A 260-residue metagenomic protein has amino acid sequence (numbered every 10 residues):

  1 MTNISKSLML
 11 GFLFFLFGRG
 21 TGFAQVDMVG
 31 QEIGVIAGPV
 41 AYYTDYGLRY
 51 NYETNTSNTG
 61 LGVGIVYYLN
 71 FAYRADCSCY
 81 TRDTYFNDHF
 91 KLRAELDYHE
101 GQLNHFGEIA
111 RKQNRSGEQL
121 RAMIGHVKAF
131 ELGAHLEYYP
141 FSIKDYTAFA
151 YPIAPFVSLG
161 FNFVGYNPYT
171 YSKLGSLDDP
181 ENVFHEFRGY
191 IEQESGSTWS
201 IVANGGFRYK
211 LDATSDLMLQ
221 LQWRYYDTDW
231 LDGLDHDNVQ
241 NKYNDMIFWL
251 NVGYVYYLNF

Functional and structural regions predicted by a protein language model:
A24-R74, N251, Y257-N259: Short glycine/proline- and aromatic-enriched beta-strand/turn motifs that initiate or cap beta-hairpins
A24-V29, N70-H89, S142-I153, L211-T214 (+1 more regions): Short loop/turn motifs that connect adjacent beta-strands in outer-membrane beta-barrel proteins
M28, T44-L48, T198, A203-F260: Predominantly the C-terminal beta-signal and adjacent terminal strand-loop region of outer-membrane beta-barrel
V29-Q31, N55-L61, D88, K128-L132 (+3 more regions): Residues that define the transmembrane beta-barrel architecture of outer-membrane proteins
E32-G34, K91-R93, F156-S158, D216-M218 (+1 more regions): Residue-level detector of the transmembrane beta-barrel scaffold of outer-membrane proteins
V35-P39, V63-L69, A134-Y138, L159-F163 (+3 more regions): Residues on the lipid-exposed face of transmembrane beta-strands in outer-membrane beta-barrel proteins
A37-Y43, L96-Q102, P140-S142, F161-N167 (+2 more regions): Transmembrane beta-strands of outer-membrane beta-barrel pores
Y46-T56, G101-E131, G165-T198, W230-D245: Extracellular/periplasm-exposed beta-strand and loop segments of Gram-negative cell-envelope proteins, dominated by
